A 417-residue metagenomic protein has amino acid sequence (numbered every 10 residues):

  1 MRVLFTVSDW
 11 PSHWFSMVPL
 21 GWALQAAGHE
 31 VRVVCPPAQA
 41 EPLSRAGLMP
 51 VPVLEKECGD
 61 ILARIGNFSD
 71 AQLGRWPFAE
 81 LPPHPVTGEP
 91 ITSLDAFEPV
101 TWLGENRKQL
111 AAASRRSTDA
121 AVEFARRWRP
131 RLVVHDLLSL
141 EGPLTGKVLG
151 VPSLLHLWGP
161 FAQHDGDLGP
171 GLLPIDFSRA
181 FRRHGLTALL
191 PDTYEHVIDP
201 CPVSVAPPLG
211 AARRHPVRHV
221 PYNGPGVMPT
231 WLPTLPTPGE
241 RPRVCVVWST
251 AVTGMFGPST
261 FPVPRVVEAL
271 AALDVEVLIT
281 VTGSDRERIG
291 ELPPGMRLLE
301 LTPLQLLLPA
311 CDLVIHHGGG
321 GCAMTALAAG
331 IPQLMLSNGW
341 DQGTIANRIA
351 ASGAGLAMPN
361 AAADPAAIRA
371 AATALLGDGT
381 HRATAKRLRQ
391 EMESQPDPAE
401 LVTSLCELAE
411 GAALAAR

Functional and structural regions predicted by a protein language model:
M1-E57: N-terminal subdomain of nucleotide-sugar transferases
G21, L299-R348: A donor-sugar binding/catalytic signature common to diverse glycosyltransferases and related nucleotide-sugar
V33-E98, W102: Conserved nucleotide-sugar phosphate-binding/catalytic loop shared by glycosyltransferases and other
P36, I175-V252, T282-D285: A nucleotide-sugar donor-handling region in carbohydrate enzymes
S93-L94, E98-R183: Conserved nucleotide-sugar donor-interacting segment of glycosyltransferase catalytic cores, predominantly GT-B
R218-L313: Donor-nucleotide binding loops and adjacent catalytic segments primarily of GT-B fold Leloir glycosyltransferases
W340-A371: Change "using UDP/GDP/dTDP sugars" to "using nucleotide sugars
A370-R417: C-terminal amphipathic helix plus adjacent low-complexity, charged tail appended to glycosyltransferase catalytic
